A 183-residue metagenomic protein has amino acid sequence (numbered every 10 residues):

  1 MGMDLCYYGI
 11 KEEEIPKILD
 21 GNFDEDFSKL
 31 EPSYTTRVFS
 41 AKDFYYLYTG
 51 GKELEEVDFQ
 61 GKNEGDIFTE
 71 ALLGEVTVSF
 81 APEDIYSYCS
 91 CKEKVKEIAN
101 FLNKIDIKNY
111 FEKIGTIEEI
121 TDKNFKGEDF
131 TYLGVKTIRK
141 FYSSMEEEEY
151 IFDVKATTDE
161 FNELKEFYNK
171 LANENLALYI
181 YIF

Functional and structural regions predicted by a protein language model:
M1-D159, E163-E166, K170: Acidic (Asp/Glu-rich) sequence patches and key acidic residues that form negatively charged surfaces used
L164, N169-L176, Y181-F183: Long, compositionally biased interface segments
